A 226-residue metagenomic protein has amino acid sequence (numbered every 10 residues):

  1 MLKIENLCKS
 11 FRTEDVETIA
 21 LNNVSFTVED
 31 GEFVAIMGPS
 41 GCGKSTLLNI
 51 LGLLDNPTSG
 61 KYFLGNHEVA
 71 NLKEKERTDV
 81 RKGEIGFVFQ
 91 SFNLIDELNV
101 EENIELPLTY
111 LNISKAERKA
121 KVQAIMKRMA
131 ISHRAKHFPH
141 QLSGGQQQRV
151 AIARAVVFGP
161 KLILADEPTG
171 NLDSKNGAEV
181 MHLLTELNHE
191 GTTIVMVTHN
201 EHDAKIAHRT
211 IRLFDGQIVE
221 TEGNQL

Functional and structural regions predicted by a protein language model:
L2-T210: ABC family nucleotide-binding domain
T210-G223: H-loop (His-switch) and adjacent beta-strand-loop-beta switch element of ABC-type ATPase nucleotide-binding domains
